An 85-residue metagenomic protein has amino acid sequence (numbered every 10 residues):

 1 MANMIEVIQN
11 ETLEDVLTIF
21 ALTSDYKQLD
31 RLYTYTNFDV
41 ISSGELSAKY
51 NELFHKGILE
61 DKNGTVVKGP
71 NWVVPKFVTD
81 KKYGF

Functional and structural regions predicted by a protein language model:
M1-D39: Short amphipathic alpha-helical interface segments
A2, S42, K49, V74-P75: Helix-centric, low-specificity signal for extended rod-like, repetitive segments
N3-M4, G69, K81: N-terminal export/targeting and maturation segments
K27, K62-N63, K82: Intrinsically disordered, low-complexity regions of eukaryotic proteins
D39-K56: Short amphipathic alpha-helical interaction segments
F54-T65: A short, conserved structural fragment
T65-P75: Minor-groove-contacting beta-hairpin "wing" of winged helix-turn-helix DNA-binding domains
V73-F85: Short, amphipathic alpha-helical interaction segments positioned at domain boundaries
